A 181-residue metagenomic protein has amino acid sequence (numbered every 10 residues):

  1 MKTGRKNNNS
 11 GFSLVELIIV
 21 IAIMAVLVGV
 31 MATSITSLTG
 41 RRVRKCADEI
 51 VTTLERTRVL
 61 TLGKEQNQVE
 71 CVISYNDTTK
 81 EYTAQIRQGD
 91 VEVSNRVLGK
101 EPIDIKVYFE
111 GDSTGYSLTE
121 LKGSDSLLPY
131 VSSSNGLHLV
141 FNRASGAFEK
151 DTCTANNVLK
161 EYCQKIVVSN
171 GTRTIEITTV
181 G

Functional and structural regions predicted by a protein language model:
K2-I35: N-terminal single-pass transmembrane signal-anchor helix
I21, R44, V51: Conserved catalytic core of two-component sensor histidine kinases
V26-D48, V59, G63-Q68, S74-G181: N-terminal helix-rich module
